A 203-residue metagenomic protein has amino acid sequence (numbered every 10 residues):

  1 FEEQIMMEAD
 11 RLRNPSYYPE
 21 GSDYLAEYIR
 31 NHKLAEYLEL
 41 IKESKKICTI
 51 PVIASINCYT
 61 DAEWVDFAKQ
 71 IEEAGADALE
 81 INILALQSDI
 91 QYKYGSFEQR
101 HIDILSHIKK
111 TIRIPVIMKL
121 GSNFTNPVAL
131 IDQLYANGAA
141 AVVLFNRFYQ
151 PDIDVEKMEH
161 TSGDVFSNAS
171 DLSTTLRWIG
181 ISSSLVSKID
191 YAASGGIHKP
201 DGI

Functional and structural regions predicted by a protein language model:
Q4-S16, H32-K42, K46-I53, N57-S194 (+1 more regions): Alpha/beta enzyme core
P19-Y28: Short glycine/proline- and acidic residue-enriched helix-loop micro-motifs that form flexible lids or anion-recognition
